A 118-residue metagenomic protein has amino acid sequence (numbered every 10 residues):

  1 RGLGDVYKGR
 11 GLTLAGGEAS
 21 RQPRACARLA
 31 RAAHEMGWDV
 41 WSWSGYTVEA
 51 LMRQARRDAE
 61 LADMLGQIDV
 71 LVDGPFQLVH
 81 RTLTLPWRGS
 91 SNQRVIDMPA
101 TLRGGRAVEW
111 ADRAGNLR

Functional and structural regions predicted by a protein language model:
R1-Y7: Short, small-residue-biased leader/transition segments that mark boundaries at the very start of proteins
K8-Q22, A30, H34-Q54, L65-V79 (+1 more regions): Core AdoMet radical
C26: Aromatic/hydrophobic pocket-lining residues that form the small-molecule binding cavity in soluble enzyme cores
E60: Short acidic active-site motifs
D97-R118: Charged phosphate-binding loop/patch that engages nucleotide di/tri-phosphates or the phosphate backbone of nucleic
